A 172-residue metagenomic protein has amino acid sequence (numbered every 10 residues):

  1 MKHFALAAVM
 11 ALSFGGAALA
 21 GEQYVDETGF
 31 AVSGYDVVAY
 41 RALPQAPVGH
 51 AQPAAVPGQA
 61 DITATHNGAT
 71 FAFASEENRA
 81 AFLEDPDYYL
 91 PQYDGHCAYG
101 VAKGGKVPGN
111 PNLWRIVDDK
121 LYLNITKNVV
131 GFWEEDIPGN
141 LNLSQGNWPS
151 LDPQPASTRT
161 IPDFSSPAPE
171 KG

Functional and structural regions predicted by a protein language model:
M1-F4: Positively charged n-region of N-terminal signal peptides that target proteins for export
A7-G15: Bacterial N-terminal signal peptides
L19-G172: Charged, low-complexity intrinsically disordered segments
